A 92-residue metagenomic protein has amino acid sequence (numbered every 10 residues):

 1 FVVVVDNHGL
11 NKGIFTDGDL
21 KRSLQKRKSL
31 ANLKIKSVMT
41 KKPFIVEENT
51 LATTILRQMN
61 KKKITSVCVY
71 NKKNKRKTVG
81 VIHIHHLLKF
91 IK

Functional and structural regions predicted by a protein language model:
V2-D19, M59, V67-H85: A glycine-centered beta-loop-beta connector
D6-H8, K26-S29, V38: Short hydrophobic/aromatic-rich motifs at helix boundaries and adjacent loops
K12, R27-L30, F44-L51, V79: Short amphipathic alpha-helical interaction segments
D19-K34, H85-K92: A short, polar/charged loop-to-alpha-helix boundary motif
L24, I45-T65, V69-K73, L88-K92: The conserved cystathionine-beta-synthase
A31-P43: Bateman (tandem CBS) regulatory domains
V38, V46, I82: Hydrophobic residues at beta-strand termini and immediately following loops that shape nucleotide-binding pockets
